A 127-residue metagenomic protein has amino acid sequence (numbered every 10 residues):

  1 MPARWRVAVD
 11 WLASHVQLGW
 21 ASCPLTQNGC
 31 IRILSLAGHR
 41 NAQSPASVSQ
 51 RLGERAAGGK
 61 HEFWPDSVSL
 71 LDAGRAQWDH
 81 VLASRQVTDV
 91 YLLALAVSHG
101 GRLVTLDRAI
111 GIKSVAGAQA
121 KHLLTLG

Functional and structural regions predicted by a protein language model:
M1-S22, L34-Q50, V115-A118: Short, well-structured N-terminal submotif of metal-dependent ribonuclease cores
V16, A56, V97: Anion (oxyanion) recognition and catalysis
G19, K60-E62, K121-H122: Conserved beta-strand segments of alpha/beta enzyme cores
P24-N28, S49-V81: Acidic catalytic patch
T26, T88-D89: Catalytic-loop motifs flanking and including active-site residues across diverse enzymes
S69-L82, V90-G127: Acidic, PIN/NYN-like endoribonuclease modules and their adjacent C-terminal/linker elements
